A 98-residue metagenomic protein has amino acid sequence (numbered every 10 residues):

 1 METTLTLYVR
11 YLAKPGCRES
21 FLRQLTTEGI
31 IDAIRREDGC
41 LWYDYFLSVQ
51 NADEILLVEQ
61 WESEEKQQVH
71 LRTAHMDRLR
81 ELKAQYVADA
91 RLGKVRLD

Functional and structural regions predicted by a protein language model:
M1-L5, L41-D53, R78-D98: Glycine-rich beta-strand-turn "strand-cap" elements at beta-sheet edges
E2-Y8, K14, R23-T27: N-terminal/domain-start segments enriched in small and hydrophobic, helix-friendly residues, covering either
T4-L12, W42-L71: Short, well-ordered beta-strand segments in beta-rich or mixed alpha/beta enzyme and ligand-binding folds
K14-G16, L97: Generic structural motif
C17-L41, H75-R78: Short amphipathic alpha-helical segments
L25, H70-L71, R80-K83: Short, flexible helix/strand-to-coil boundary loops that buttress conserved ligand/catalytic motifs in alpha/beta
